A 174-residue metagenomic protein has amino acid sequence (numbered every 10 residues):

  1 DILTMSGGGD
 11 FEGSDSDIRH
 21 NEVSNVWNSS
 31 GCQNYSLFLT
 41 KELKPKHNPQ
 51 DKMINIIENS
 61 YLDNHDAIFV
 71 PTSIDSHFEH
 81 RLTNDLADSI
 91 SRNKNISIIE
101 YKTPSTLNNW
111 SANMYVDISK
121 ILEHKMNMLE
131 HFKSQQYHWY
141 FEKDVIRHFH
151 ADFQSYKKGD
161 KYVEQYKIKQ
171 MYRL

Functional and structural regions predicted by a protein language model:
D1-E100, Q154: Active-site beta-strand->loop->alpha-helix modules in alpha/beta enzyme cores, enriched in Gly/His/Asp(Glu)
N25-G31, N55-N64, R81, S89-K102 (+2 more regions): C-terminal accessory domains and tails appended to enzymatic cores
